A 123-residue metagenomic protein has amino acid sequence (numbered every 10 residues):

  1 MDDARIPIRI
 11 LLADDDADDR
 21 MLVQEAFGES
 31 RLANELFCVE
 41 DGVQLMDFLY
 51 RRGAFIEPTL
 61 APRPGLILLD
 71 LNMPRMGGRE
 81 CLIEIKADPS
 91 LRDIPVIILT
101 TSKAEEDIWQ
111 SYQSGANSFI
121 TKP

Functional and structural regions predicted by a protein language model:
M1-L11, A17-F37, D41-M46, Y50 (+2 more regions): Non-catalytic signal-transmission and effector/linker regions of two-component phosphorelay proteins
C38, R75-M76: Residue-level signal for the "D+5" position in two-component response regulator receiver
E57-P62, K86-D93, S114: Conserved phosphotransfer cores of two-component systems
L71-M73: Receiver (REC) domain active-site loop signature in two-component systems and cognate sites in sensor histidine kinases
K103-E106: Conserved phosphotransfer active-site motifs of two-component signaling proteins, especially the receiver
